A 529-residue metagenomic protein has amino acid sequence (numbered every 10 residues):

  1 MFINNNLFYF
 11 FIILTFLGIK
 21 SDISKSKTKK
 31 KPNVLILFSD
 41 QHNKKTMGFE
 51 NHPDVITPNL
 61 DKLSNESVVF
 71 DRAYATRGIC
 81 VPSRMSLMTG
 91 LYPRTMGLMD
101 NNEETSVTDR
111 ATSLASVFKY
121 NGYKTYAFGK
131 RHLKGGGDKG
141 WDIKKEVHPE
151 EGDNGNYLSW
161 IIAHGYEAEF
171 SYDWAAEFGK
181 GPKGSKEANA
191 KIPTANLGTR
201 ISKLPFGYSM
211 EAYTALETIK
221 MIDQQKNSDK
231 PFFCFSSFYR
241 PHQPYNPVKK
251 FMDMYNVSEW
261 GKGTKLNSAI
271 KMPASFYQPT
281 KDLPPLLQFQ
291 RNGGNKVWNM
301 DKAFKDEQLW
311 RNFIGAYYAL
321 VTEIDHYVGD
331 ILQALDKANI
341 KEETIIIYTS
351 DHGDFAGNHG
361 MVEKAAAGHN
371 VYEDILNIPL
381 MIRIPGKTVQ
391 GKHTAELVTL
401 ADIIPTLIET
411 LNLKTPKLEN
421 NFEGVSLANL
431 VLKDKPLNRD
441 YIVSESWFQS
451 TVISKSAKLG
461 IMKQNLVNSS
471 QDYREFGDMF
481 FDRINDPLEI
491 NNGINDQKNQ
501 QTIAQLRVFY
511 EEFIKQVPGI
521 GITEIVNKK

Functional and structural regions predicted by a protein language model:
K27-V68, K119, K249, N491-N499: Active-site-proximal N-terminal segment of extracellular/periplasmic enzymes that hydrolyze or transfer
K29-V34, G135-Y157, S171-D173, M210-P273 (+4 more regions): Active-site regions of oxyanion-processing enzymes, predominantly non-cytosolic
K30, P53-T57, Y74-I79, E104-T112 (+7 more regions): A short beta-strand-to-alpha-helix junction
N51-R84, G90-L91, T95-M96, K119-Y126 (+2 more regions): Short, structured active-site-proximal loop/turn typified by the sulfatase FGly-forming signature C/S-X-P-X-R
V55, P247, Q333-T388, T399: Histidine-centered active-site microenvironments of extracellular/periplasmic hydrolases and transferases
T57-P58, L87, K130, G136-G140 (+8 more regions): Polar, surface-exposed loop/tail segments that function as active-site lids or cofactor/substrate-recognition elements
T89-P205: Catalytic-site neighborhoods of secreted/periplasmic enzymes that process anionic sulfate/phosphate groups
D173, Y372-L376, S444-N495, N527: C-terminal, low-complexity/hydrophilic appendages and adjacent surface loops of extracellular/periplasmic anionic
